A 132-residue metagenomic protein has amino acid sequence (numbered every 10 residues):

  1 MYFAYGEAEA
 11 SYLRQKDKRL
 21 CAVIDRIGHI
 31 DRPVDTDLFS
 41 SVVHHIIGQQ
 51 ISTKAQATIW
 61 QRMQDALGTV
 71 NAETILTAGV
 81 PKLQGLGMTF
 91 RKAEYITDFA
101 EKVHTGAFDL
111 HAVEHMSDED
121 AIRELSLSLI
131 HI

Functional and structural regions predicted by a protein language model:
M1-L38: Intrinsically disordered, low-complexity, charged terminal extensions of DNA damage-control enzymes
E7-A10, I24-D25, H44-I46, E73 (+1 more regions): Short acidic/polar alpha-helix capping motifs at helix-coil junctions
C21-I24, S40-H44, A57-W60: Short amphipathic alpha-helical segments
T36-Q50: Alpha-helical scaffold segments that form or flank carboxylate-/histidine-based iron centers
I51-S52, Q56-S128: Alpha-helical ds-nucleic-acid-binding substructure associated with the helix-hairpin-helix region of base-excision DNA
I130-I132: Conserved small/polar residues in nucleotide/adenosyl-binding loops
